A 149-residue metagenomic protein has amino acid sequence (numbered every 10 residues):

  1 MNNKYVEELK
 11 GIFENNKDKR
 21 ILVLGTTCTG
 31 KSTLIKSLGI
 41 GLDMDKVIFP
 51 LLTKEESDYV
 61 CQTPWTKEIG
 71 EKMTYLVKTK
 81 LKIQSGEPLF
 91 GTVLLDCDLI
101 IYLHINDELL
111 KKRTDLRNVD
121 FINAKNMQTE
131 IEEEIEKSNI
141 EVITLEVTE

Functional and structural regions predicted by a protein language model:
M1-F13: N-terminal pre-Walker A segment at the start of P-loop NTPase domains
V23: Hydrophobic anchor at the beta1->P-loop junction of P-loop NTPases
T26: P-loop (Walker A) phosphate-binding loop of NTP-binding proteins
G30: Conserved glycine(s) of the Walker
K36-I83: Conserved substrate/cofactor phosphate-moiety recognition/catalytic segment in nucleotide-dependent phosphotransferases
S85-T92: Structural recognition of the conserved hydrophobic beta-strand(s) that form the central parallel beta-sheet of P-loop
V93-L116: Conserved phosphate-donor/acceptor-positioning beta-strand/loop module used by diverse small-molecule
D115-E149: Small-molecule kinase domains that catalyze NTP-dependent phosphoryl transfer to phosphate-bearing small molecules
